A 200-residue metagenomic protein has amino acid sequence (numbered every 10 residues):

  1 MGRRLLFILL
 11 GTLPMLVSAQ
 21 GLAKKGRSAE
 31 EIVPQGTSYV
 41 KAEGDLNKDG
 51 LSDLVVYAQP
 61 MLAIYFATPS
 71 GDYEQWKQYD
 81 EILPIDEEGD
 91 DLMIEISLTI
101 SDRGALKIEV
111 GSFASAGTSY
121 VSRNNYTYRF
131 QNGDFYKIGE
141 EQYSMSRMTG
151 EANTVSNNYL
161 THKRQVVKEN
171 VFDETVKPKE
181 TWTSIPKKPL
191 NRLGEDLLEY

Functional and structural regions predicted by a protein language model:
M1-K25: Bacterial Sec-dependent N-terminal signal peptides
A19-I32, W182-G194: Sec-dependent signal peptide cleavage junction
L22, M61-D80, Y128-N132: Beta-propeller blade repeat segments, especially FG-GAP/WD-type strand-to-loop junctions in 6- to 7-bladed propeller
V33, T37, S52-Y57, L62 (+1 more regions): A domain-level signal for the mature, folded cores of soluble proteins
T37-L46, D91-G104: Beta-propeller blade termini
L46-A58, S101-V110: Acidic/hydrophobic-patterned starts of short beta strands in beta-sheet-rich repeat architectures
Q75-L98: Blade-loop segments of beta-propeller domains
A105-Y200: Acidic, small-residue rich beta-repeat scaffolds with periodic aromatic anchors
